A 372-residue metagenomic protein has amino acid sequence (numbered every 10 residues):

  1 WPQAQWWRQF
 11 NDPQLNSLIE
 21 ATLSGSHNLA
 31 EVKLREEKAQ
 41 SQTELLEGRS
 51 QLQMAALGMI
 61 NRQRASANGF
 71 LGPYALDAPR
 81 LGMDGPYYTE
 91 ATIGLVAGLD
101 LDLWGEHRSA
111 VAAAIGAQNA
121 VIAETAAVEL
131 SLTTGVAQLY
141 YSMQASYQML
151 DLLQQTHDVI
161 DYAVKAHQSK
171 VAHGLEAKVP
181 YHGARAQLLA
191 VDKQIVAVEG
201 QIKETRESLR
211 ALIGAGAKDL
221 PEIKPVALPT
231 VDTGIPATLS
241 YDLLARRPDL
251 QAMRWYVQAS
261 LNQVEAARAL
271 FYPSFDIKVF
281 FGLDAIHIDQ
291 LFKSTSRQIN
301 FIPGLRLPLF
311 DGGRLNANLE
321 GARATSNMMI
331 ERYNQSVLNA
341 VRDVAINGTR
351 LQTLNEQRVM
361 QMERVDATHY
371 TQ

Functional and structural regions predicted by a protein language model:
W1-E44, L228-Q258, P308-L309, N334-V337 (+2 more regions): Bacterial Sec-pathway N-terminal export signals of envelope proteins
W1-N11, E20, I60-V96, D219-P236 (+2 more regions): Small/polar, glycine/serine/threonine/aspartate-rich low-complexity segments that form flexible
R8, L23, A75-G82, A113 (+4 more regions): Amphipathic alpha-helical coiled-coil scaffold segments and their short linker/junction regions
A30-E31, E47, Y87, L101-E129 (+7 more regions): Sec/SRP-type N-terminal targeting helices
R35, Q53-M59, S142, Q201 (+1 more regions): Outer-envelope exported proteins of Gram-negative bacteria
G48-A55, Q63: Short helix C-cap/helix-to-loop transition motifs enriched in small/turn-promoting residues
R49, A65-L71, E106-R108: Short, conserved acidic/polar surface loops in the N-terminal third of protein domains
A123-L239, R350, L354: Periplasmic alpha-helical coiled-coil/stalk elements that build and connect Gram-negative outer-membrane
